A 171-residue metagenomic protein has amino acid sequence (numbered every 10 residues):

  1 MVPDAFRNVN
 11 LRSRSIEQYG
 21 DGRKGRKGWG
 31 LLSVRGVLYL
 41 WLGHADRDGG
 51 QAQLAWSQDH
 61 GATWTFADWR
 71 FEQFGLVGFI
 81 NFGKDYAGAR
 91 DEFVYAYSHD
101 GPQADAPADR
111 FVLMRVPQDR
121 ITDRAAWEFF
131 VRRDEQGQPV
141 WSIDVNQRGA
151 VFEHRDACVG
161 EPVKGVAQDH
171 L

Functional and structural regions predicted by a protein language model:
M1-D21, S33-G75, R90-L171: Beta-rich carbohydrate-recognition and catalytic domains
R26-W29, Q73-K84: Repeated scaffold domains used in trafficking and secretory/extracellular systems, primarily beta-propellers
